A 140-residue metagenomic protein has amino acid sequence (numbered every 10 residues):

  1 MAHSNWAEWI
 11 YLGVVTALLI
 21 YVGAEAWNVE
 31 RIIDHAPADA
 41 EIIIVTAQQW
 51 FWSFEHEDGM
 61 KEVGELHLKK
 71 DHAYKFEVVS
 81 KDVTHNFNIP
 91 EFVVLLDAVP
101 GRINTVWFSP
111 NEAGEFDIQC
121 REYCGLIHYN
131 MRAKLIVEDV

Functional and structural regions predicted by a protein language model:
M1-V140: Non-transmembrane, membrane-proximal soluble domains of secreted or membrane proteins
